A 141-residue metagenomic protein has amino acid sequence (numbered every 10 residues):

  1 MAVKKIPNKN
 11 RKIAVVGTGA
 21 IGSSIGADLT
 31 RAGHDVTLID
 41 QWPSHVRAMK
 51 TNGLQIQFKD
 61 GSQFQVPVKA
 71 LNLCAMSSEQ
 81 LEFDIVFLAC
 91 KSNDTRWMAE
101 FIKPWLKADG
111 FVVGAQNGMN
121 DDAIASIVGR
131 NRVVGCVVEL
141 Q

Functional and structural regions predicted by a protein language model:
M1-A2, L88: Short, low-complexity interaction segments enriched in Ser/Thr/Pro/Gly
A2-K59: NAD(P)+-binding Rossmann beta1-loop-alpha1 motif at the extreme N-terminus of oxidoreductases
F64-Q141: Rossmann-like NAD(P)(H) cofactor-binding subdomain of soluble oxidoreductases
